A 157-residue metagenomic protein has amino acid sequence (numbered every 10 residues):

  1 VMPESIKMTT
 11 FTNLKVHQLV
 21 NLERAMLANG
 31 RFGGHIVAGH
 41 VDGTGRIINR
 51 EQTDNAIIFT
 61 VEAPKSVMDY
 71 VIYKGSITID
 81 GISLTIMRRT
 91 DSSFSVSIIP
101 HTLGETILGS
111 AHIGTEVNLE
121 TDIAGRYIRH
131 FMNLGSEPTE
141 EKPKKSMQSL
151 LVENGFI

Functional and structural regions predicted by a protein language model:
V1-I157: Conserved loop->alpha-helix
